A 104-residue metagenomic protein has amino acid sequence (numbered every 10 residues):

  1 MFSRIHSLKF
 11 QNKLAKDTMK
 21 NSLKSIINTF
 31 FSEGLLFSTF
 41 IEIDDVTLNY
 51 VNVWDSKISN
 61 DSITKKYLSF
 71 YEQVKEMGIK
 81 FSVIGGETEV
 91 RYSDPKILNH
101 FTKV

Functional and structural regions predicted by a protein language model:
M1-N49, V53-L68, E76-V104: Short S/T/G/P-rich N-terminal loop/turn motif that feeds into the first structured element of a domain
Y71: Metal-dependent phosphoesterases centered on the DNase I-like endonuclease/exonuclease/phosphatase
